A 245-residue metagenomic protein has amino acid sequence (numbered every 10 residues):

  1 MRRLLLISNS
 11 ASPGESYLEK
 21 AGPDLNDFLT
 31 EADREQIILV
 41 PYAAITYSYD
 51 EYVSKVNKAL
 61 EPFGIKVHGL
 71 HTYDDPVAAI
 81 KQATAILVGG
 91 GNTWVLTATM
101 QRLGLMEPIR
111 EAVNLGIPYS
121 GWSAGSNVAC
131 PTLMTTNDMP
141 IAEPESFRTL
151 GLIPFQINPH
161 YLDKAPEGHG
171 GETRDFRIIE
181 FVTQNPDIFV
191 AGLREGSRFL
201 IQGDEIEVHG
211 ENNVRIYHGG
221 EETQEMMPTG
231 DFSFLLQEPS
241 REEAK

Functional and structural regions predicted by a protein language model:
M1, S16-E19, D27, E61-Q82 (+2 more regions): N-terminal glycine-/serine-/threonine-rich phosphate-binding loop
M1-R34, V40, Y47-E51, T135 (+1 more regions): C-terminal and late-domain segments of enzyme folds
L6, I38, A85-G89, S120 (+1 more regions): Structural motif
I38-L39, A43-Q101: Portal/gating segments that form or line small-molecule/metal binding sites
T46, T93-W94, S126-A129, R198-L200: Short, active-site-adjacent cap segments at secondary-structure transitions
K81-Q82, L115, L152: Alpha-helix C-terminal capping/helix-to-coil transition sites in glycosyltransferase folds
L87-G90, V113-T132: Catalytic nucleophile loop
R102-G116: Catalytic-core regions built around general acid/base machinery
